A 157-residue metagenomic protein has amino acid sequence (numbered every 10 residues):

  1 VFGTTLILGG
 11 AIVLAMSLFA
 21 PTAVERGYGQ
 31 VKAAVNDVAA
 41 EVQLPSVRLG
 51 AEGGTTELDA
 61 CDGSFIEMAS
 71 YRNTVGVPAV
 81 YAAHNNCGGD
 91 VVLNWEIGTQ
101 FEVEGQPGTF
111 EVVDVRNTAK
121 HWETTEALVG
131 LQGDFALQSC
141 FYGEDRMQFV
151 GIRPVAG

Functional and structural regions predicted by a protein language model:
V1-L8: N-terminal export and membrane-targeting signals
L8-G157: Solvent-exposed, non-transmembrane regions of membrane-associated and secreted proteins
